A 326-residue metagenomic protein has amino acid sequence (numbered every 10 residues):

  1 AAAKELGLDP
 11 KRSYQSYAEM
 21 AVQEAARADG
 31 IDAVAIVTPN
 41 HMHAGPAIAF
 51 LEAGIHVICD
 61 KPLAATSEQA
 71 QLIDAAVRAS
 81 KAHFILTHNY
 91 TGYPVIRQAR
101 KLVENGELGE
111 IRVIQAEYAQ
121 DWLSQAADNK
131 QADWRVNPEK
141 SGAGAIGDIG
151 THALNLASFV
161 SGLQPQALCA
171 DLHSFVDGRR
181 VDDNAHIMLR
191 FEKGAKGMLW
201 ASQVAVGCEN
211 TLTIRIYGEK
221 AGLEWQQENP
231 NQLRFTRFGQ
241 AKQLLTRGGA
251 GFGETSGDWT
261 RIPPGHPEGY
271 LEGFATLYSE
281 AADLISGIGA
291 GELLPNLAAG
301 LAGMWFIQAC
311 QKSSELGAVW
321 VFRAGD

Functional and structural regions predicted by a protein language model:
A2-A3: Conserved SAM-binding loop
L6-A76: Beta-loop-alpha module in the N-terminal Rossmann-like domain of NAD(P)-dependent dehydrogenases, especially those
S13, L154, G162-L168, H173-G222 (+1 more regions): Glycine-rich, aromatic-lined ligand/substrate-binding cores of catalytic and carbohydrate-binding domains
A33-A35, T276-D326: C-terminal helix-rich "cap/oligomerization" subdomain common to oxidoreductases
M42, P62, I85-T91: Rossmann-like NAD(P)(H) cofactor-binding subdomain of soluble oxidoreductases
C59, A65, F84-L86, Q115 (+1 more regions): Hydrophobic residues in well-ordered beta-strands that form the structural core
H83, Y90-R179, H186, L233 (+1 more regions): Predominantly a Rossmann-like dinucleotide-binding segment in NAD(P)-dependent oxidoreductases
N89, A167, F191, K220-L294 (+1 more regions): C-terminal glycine/acidic-rich active-site capping loop/insertion
